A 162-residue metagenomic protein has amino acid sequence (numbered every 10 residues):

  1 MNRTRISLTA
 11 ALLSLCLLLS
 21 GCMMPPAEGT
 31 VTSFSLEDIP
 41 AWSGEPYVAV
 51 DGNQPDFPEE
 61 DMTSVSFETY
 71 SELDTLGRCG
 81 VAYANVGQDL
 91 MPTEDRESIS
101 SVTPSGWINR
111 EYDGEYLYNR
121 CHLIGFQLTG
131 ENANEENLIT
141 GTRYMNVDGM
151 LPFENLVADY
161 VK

Functional and structural regions predicted by a protein language model:
M1-A11: Bacterial N-terminal signal peptides that target proteins for export
L17-G21: C-terminal motif of bacterial Sec signal peptides marking the signal peptidase cleavage site
M23-P26: Bacterial signal peptide processing site
E28-E72: N-terminal module-boundary/linker segments of secreted carbohydrate-active enzymes
P55-K162: Domain-level detector of nuclease and nuclease-like folds in predominantly extracellular/periplasmic contexts
